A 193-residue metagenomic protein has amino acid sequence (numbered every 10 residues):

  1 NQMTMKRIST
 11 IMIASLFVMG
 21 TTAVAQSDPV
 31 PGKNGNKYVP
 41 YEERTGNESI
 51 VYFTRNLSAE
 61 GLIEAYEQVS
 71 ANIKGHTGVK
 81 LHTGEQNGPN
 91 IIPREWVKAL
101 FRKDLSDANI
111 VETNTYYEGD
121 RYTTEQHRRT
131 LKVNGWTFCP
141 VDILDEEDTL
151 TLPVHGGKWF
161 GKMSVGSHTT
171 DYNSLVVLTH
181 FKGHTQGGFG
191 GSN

Functional and structural regions predicted by a protein language model:
N1-I8: Positively charged n-region of N-terminal signal peptides that target proteins for export
M5, Q26-N193: N-terminal and secondary-structure boundary signal
T10-I11, G84: General helical structural elements
M12-G20: Bacterial N-terminal signal peptides
